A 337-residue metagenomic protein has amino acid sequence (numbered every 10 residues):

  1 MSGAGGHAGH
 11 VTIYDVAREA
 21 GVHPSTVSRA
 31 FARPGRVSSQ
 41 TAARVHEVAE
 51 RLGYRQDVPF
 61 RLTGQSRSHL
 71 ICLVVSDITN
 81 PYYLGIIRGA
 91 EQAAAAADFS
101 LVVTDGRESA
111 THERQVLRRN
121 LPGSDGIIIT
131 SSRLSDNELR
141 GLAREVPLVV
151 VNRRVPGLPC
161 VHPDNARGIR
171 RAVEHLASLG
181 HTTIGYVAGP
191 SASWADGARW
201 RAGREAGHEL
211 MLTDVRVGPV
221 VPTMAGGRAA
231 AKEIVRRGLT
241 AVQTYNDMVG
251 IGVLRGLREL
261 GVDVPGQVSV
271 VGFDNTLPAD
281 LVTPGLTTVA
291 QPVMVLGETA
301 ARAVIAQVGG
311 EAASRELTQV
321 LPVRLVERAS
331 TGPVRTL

Functional and structural regions predicted by a protein language model:
M1-G6, R51, Q92-S100, R144-V150 (+1 more regions): Bacterial carbohydrate/catabolite-sensing allosteric modules
M1-R67, R335: N-terminal helix-turn-helix DNA-binding module of bacterial transcription factors
A4, A8, S66-E174: Alpha-helical recognition/docking segments in bacterial nutrient-uptake and carbohydrate-utilization systems
I13, P24, A42, F60 (+11 more regions): A general structural signal for well-ordered alpha-helical segments in protein cores
E19, P24-R29, T63-I78, H175 (+1 more regions): Short beta-strand segments enriched in small/hydrophobic residues
V37, Y82-Y83, H112, A195 (+1 more regions): Secondary-structure boundary/capping motif
R51-D57, S109-T111, I129-S132, L254: Short gly/ser/thr-rich secondary-structure transition/capping motifs
